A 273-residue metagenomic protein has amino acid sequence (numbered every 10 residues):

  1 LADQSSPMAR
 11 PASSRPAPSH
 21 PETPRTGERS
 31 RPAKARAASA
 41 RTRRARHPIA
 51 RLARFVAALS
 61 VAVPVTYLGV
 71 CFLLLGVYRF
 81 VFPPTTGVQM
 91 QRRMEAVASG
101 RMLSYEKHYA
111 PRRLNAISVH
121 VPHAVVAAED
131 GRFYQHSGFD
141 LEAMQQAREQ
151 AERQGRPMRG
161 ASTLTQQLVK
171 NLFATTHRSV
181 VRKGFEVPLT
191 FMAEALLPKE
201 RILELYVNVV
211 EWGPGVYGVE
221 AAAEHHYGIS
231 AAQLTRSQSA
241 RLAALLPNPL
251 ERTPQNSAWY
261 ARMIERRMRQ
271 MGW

Functional and structural regions predicted by a protein language model:
A2-W273: Juxtamembrane regions of bacterial inner-membrane/periplasmic proteins, predominantly the peptidoglycan biogenesis
